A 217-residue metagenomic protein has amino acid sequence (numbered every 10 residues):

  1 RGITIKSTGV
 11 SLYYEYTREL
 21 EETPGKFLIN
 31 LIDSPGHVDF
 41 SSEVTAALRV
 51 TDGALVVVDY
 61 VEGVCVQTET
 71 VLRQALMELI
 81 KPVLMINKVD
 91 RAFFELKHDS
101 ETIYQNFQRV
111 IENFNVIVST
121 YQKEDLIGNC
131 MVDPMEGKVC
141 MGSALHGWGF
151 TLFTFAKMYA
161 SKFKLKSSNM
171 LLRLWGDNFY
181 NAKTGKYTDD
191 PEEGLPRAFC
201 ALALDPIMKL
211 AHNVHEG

Functional and structural regions predicted by a protein language model:
R1-G217: Structural and coupling elements of P-loop NTPases
